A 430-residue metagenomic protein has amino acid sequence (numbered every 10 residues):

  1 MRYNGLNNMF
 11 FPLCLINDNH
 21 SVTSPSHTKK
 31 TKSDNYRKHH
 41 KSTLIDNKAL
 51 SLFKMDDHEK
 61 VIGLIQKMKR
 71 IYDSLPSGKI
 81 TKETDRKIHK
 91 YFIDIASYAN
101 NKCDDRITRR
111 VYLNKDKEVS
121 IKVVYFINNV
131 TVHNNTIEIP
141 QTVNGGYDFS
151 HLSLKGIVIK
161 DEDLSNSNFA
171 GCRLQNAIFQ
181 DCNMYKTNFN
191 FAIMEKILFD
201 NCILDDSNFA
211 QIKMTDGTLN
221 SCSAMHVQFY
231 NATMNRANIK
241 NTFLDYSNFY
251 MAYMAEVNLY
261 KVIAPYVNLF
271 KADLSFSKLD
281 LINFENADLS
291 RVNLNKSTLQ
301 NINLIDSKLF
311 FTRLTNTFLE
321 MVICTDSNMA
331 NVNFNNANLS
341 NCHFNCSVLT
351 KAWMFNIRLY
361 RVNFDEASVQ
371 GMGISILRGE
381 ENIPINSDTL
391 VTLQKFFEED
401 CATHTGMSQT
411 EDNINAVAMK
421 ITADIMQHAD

Functional and structural regions predicted by a protein language model:
M1-T43, L50, M419, I425-D430: Non-Sec secretion/translocation targeting segments of pathogen effectors
Y3, I45-D148, P384-D430: N-terminal capping/linker segments that flank leucine-rich repeat
N4-G5, P12, I16, H58 (+9 more regions): Absolute N-terminal positional cue centered near the fourth residue
L13-C14, S24-T31, Y36, I45 (+10 more regions): Intrinsically disordered, low-complexity serine/threonine-rich segments
H20, H27, H39-H40, H58 (+7 more regions): Histidine (H) residue identity feature
T108, K117, V124-M419: Tandem repeat scaffolds
